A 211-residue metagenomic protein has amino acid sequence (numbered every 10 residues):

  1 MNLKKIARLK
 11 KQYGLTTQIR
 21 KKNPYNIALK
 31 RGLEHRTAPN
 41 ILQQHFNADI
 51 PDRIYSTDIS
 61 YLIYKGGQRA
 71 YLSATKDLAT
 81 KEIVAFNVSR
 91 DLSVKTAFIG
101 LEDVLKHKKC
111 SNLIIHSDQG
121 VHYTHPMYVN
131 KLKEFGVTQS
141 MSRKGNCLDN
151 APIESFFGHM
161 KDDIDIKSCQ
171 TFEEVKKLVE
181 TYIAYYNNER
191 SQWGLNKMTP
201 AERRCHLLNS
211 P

Functional and structural regions predicted by a protein language model:
M1-I50, N146, A201-L207: Basic, flexible linker segments flanking DNA-binding modules in nucleic acid-interacting mobile-element proteins
I6, K10, L42, D58 (+9 more regions): Mobile genetic element proteins and their domesticated derivatives, centered on retroelements and DNA transposons
I27-L29, S117-Q119, H125-P126, Q139-K161 (+2 more regions): RNase H-like two-metal-ion nuclease catalytic core shared by retroviral integrases and related mobile-element nucleases
Q44-V84, R90-D91: An active-site-proximal beta-strand-loop segment
Q68, F86-K108: Active-site beta-loop-alpha junctions of metal-dependent nucleic acid enzymes, especially the RNase H-like/DDE
T80-F86, Q139-S142, I166-S168: Short small-residue beta-strand/loop micro-motif enriched in glycine and branched aliphatics
K133-V137, K161-P211: C-terminal domain-tail junction helix/linker
